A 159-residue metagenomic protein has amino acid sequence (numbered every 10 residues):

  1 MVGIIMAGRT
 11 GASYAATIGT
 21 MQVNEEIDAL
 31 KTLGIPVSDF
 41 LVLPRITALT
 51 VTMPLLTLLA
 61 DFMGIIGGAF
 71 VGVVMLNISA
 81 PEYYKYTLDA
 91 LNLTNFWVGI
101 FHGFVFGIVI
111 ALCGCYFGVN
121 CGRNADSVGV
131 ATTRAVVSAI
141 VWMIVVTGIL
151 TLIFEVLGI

Functional and structural regions predicted by a protein language model:
M1, F101, A131-V145: Small-residue-enriched core segments of transmembrane alpha-helices in multipass membrane transport and channel
M1-Q22: Membrane-embedded translocation segments of transport machinery
V2, Y14, P54, W97-F104: Hydrophobic alpha-helical transmembrane segments of multi-pass membrane proteins
T17-L43, S127-V128: Short cytoplasmic-facing helical segments at TM-TM junctions of multi-pass membrane proteins
V37-T57, A135: Start (N-cap) of specific transmembrane helices in multi-pass transporter permeases
V51-L55, I66, V109-L112, V137 (+1 more regions): Bilayer-spanning, highly hydrophobic alpha-helical transmembrane segments
F62-F104, I108, L112-R134, I153-I159: Membrane-interfacial helix-loop-helix connectors in multipass membrane proteins
